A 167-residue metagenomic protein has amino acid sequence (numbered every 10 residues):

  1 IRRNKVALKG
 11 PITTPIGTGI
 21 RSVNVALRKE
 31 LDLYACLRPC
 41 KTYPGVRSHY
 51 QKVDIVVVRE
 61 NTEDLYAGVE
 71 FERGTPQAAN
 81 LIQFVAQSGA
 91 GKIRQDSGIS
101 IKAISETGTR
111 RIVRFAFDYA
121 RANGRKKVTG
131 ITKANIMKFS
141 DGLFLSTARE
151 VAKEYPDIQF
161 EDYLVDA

Functional and structural regions predicted by a protein language model:
I1-Q87, G98-I99: N-terminal glycine-rich phosphate/adenylate-binding segment common to multiple enzyme folds
L37-P44, Q159-A167: Short, conserved loop-to-beta-strand elements that form functional interface hotspots
A79-D166: Glycine-rich phosphate/diphosphate-binding loop of Rossmann-like nucleotide-binding domains
